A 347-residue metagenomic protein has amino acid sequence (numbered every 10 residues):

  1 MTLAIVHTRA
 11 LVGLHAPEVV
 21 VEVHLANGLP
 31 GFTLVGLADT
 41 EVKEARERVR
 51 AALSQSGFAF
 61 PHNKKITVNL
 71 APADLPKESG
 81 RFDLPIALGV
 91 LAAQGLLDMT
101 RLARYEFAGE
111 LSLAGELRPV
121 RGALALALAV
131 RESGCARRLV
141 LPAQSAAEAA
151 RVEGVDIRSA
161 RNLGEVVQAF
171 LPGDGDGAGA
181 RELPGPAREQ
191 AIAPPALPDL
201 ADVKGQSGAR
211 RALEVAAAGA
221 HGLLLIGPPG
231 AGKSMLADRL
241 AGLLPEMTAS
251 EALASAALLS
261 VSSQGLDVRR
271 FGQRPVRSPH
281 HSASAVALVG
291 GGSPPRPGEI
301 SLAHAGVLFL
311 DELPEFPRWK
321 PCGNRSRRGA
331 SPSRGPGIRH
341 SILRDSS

Functional and structural regions predicted by a protein language model:
M1-L224, P228-M235, S331-G335: Peripheral, non-AAA+ core regions of ATP-driven protein-machinery
A114, L313-P317: Catalytic P-loop NTPase motifs of RecA-like helicase/translocase cores
G175-V215, G219, A249-I300: P-loop NTPase nucleotide-binding/switch module
L225-V268, R328: Walker A/P-loop
V276-P279, P295-A305, S333-S347: AAA+/SF3 P-loop NTPase mechanochemical coupling elements
A305, D311-L313: Walker B catalytic acidic pair
R318-I338: Conserved catalytic/switch belt of AAA+ P-loop NTPases
